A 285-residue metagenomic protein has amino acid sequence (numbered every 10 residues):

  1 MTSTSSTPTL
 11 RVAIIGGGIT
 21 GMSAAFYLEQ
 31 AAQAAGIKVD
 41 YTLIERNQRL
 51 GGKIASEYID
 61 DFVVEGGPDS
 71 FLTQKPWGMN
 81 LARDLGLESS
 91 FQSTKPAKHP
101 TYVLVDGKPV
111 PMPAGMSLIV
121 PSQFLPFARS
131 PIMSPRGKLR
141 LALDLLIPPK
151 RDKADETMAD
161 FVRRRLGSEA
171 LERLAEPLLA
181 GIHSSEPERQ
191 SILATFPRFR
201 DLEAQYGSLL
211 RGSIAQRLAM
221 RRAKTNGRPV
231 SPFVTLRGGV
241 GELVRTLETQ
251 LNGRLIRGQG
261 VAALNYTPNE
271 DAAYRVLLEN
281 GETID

Functional and structural regions predicted by a protein language model:
S6-T20: Beta1/beta-strand and adjacent pyrophosphate-binding region of the FAD-binding site in flavoprotein oxidoreductases
L10, V39, Y274: Nucleotide donor/acceptor-binding cores
A13-I15, I44, T283-D285: Short hydrophobic core segments
E29-Y58: Glycine-rich FAD pyrophosphate-binding loop
T42, Q92, R254-I256: General small-molecule cofactor/ligand-binding pocket signal
D60-P149: Dinucleotide-binding Rossmann-like beta1-alpha1 core, especially the glycine-rich loop that anchors the ADP
L139-A263: Active-site/ligand-binding neighborhood in enzyme catalytic cores
L264-I284: Conserved beta-strand-loop-beta-strand element in the redox core of flavoprotein oxidoreductases
